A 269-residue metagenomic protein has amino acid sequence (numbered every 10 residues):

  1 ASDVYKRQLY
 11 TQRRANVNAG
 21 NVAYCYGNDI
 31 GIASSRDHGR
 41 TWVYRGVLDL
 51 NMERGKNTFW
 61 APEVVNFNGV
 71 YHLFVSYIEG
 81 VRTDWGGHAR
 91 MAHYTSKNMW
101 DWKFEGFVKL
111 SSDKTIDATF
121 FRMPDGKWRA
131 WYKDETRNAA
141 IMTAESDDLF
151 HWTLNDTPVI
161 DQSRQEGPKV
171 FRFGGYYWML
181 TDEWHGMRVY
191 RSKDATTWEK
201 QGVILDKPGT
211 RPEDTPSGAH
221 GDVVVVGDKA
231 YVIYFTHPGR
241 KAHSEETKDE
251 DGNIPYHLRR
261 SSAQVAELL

Functional and structural regions predicted by a protein language model:
S2-L269: Carbohydrate-active catalytic/glycan-binding domains of CAZyme proteins, especially the secreted or lumenal ectodomains
